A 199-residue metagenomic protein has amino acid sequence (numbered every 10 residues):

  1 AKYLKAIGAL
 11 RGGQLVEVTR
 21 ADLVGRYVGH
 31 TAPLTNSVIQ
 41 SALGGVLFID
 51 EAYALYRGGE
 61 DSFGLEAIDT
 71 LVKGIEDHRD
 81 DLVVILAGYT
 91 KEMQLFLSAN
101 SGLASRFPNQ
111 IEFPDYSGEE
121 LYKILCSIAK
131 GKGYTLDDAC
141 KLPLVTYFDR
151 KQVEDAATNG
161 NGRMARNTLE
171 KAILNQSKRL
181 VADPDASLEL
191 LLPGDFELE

Functional and structural regions predicted by a protein language model:
A1-G13, S37-L43, F107: Walker A/P-loop
L4-V28: Conserved post-Walker A coupling segment in P-loop NTPases
I7, R26-I49, I68-D77: Conserved alpha-helical scaffold flanking the Walker A/P-loop in AAA+ ATPase domains
I7-L10, L95-S98, A104, F113-T158 (+1 more regions): Conserved C-terminal "switch" segment of AAA+ ATPases
R20-T31, A54-L65, Q110-P114: Flexible beta-alpha connector loops of hexameric P-loop NTPases
D22-V24, Y53-L55, Y89-Q94, D115-L121: Conserved nucleotide-binding/hydrolysis micro-motifs of P-loop NTPases
Y53-A104: Conserved catalytic/switch belt of AAA+ P-loop NTPases
L136, K151-E199: C-terminal helical "lid" subdomain and adjoining coupling/linker elements of P-loop NTPases
